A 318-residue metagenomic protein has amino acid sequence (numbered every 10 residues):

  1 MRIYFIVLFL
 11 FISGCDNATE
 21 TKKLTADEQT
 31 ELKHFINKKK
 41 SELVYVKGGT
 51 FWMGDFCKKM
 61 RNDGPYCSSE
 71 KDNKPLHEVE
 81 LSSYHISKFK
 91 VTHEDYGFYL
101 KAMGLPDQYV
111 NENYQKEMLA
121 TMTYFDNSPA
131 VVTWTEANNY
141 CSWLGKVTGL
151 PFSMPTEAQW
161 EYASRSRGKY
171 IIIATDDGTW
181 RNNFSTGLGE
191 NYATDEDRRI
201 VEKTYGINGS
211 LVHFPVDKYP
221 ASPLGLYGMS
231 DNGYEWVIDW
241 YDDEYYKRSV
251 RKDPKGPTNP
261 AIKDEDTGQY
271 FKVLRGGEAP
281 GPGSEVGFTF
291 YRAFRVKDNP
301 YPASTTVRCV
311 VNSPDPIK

Functional and structural regions predicted by a protein language model:
Y4-I12: Sec-dependent N-terminal signal peptides
D16-E28, S41, A221-S222, T258-K318: Disulfide-stabilized, aromatic/cysteine-rich ligand-recognition loop
F35-N111, T133-T135, D231: A short glycine-rich, aromatic-capped structural motif
S41, L76, L81, N127 (+3 more regions): Short coil/loop residues immediately preceding or within conserved phosphate-binding loops of NTP-utilizing enzyme
W52, F56-C57, R61-P65, M118 (+2 more regions): Functional-site microenvironments in short loops/helix caps that host divalent-cation chemistry
P75-E78, L224-G225, D298: Short, surface-exposed beta-strand/loop micro-motifs that present aromatic residues
Y84-H85, Y124-A130: Second-shell loop/turn segments in exported
A102-P106, K146-S153, I317: Surface-exposed helix-capping loop/turn segments at secondary-structure junctions
